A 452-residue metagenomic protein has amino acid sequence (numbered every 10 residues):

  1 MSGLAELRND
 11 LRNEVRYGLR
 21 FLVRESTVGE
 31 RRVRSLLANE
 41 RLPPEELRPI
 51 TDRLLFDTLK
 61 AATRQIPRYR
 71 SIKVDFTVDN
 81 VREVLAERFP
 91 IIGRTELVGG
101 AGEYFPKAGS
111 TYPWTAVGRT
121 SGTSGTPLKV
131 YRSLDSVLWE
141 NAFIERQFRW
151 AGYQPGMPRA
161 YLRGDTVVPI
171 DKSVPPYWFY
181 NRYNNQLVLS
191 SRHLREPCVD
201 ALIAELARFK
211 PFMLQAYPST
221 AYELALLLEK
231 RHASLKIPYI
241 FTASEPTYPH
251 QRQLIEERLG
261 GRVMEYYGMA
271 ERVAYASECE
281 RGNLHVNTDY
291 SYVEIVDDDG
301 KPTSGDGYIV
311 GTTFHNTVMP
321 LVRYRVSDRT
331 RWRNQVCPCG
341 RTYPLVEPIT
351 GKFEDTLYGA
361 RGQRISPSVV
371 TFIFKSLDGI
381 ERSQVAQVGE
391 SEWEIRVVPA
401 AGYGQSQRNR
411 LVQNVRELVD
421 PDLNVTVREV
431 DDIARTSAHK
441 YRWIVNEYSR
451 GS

Functional and structural regions predicted by a protein language model:
M1-R119, G125-P158, D165, R208-Q215 (+7 more regions): Nucleotide 5′-phosphate-binding alpha/beta core
D57, D165-N287: Conserved adenylate-forming
A62, T120, R159, L214 (+6 more regions): Residue-level signal for inorganic ion chemistry
P158-A160, V310: Conserved beta-strand elements of the Class I
R159, Q186, V263, V293 (+2 more regions): Generic structural signal for residues in well-ordered beta-strands
L214, H315-P421: AMP-binding/adenylate-forming catalytic core of the ANL superfamily
T247-V336, F353-D355: Conserved AMP-binding/adenylate-forming
